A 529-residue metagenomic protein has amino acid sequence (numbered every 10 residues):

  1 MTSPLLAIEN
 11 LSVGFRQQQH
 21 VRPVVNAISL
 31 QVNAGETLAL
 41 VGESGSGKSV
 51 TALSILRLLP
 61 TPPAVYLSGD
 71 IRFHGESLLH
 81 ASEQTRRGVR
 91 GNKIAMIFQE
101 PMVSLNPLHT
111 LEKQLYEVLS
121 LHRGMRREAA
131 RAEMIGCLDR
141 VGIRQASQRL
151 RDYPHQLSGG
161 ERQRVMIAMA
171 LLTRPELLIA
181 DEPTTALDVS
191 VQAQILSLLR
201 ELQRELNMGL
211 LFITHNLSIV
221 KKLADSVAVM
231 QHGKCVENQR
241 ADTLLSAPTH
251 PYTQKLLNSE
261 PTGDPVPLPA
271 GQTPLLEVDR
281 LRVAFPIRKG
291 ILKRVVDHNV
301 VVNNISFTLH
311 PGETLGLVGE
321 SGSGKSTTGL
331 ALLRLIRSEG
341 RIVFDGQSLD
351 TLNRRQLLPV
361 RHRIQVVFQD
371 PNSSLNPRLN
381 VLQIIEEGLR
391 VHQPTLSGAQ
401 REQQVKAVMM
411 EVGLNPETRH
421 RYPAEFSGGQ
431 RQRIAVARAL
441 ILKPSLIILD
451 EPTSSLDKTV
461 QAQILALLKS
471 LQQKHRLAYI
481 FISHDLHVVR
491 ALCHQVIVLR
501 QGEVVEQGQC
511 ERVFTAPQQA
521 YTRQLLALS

Functional and structural regions predicted by a protein language model:
A64, L78-A95, K113, L121 (+6 more regions): ABC ATPase NBD coupling module
Y66-S77, G340-L349, V360: Conserved ABC transporter NBD signature motif
A129-Q148, A399-E417: Conserved ABC ATPase "signature" region
D152-L157, E161, Y422-F426, Q430: Conserved ABC ATPase signature
L172-E176, I441-S445: A short, proline-enriched helix->beta-strand linker immediately N-terminal to the Walker B motif in ABC-type P-loop
V220-K222, V489-A491: A short, surface-exposed alpha-helical micro-motif characterized by mixed small hydrophobic and charged/polar residues
C235-Q239, A247, V504-G508: ABC ATPase "signature
